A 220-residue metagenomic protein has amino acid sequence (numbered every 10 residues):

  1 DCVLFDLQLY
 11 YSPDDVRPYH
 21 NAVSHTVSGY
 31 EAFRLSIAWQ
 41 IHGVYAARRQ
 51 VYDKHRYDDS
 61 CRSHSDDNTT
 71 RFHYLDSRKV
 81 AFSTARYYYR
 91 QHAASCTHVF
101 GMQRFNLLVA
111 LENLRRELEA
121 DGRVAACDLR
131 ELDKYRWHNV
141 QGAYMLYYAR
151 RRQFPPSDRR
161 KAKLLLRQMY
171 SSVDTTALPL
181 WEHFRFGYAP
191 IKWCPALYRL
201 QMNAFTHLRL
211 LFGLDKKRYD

Functional and structural regions predicted by a protein language model:
D1-P18: Conserved donor NDP-sugar-binding/catalytic core segment of glycosyltransferases
F5, S60-R62, D128: Residue-level detector of family-conserved "landmark" positions at structurally sensitive sites
Y10, Y135-N139: Short amphipathic coiled-coil heptad-repeat segments
H20-A22: RNase H-like nuclease fold core
S24-R104: Conserved nucleotide-sugar donor-binding catalytic segment
A85-H92, V99-A126, H138-V173: Catalytic core of nucleotide-sugar-dependent glycosyltransferases
V124-Y135, W181-R185, P195: Structural motif
A149-D220: Membrane-interface aromatic/basic loop that binds lipid-linked glycans or pyrophosphate carriers, typified by
